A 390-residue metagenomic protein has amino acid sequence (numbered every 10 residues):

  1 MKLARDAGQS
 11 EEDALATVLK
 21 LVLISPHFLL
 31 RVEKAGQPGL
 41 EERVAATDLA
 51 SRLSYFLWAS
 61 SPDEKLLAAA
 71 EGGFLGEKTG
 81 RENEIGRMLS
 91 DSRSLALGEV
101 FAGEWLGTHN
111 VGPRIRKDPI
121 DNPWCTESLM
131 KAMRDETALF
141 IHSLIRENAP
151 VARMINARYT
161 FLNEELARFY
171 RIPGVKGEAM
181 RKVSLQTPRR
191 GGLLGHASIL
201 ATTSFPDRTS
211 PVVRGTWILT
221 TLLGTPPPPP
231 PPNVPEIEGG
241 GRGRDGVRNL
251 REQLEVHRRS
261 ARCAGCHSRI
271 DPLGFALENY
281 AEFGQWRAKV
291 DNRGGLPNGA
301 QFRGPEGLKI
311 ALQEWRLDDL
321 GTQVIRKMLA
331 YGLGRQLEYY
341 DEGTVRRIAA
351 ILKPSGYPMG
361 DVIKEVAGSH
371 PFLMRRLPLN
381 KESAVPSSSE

Functional and structural regions predicted by a protein language model:
M1-V18, P26: A conserved hydrophobic secondary-structure block that centers on an alpha-helix together with its immediately flanking
A4-R5, A167, K182-D319, G332 (+3 more regions): Sequence context surrounding c-type heme c attachment/ligation sites in exported
A7-S10, S60-S61, G73-G76, I172-G177 (+3 more regions): Secondary-structure transition/capping motifs at alpha-helix termini and the adjoining loop/turn into the next element
Q9, D13, V44, D48 (+13 more regions): Soluble non-cytosolic domains of exported or imported proteins
V18-L29, V100-V111, Y331-Q336: Core structural elements
L67, E71, T79-W217, P228 (+1 more regions): A cross-family structural signal marking well-folded subdomains
